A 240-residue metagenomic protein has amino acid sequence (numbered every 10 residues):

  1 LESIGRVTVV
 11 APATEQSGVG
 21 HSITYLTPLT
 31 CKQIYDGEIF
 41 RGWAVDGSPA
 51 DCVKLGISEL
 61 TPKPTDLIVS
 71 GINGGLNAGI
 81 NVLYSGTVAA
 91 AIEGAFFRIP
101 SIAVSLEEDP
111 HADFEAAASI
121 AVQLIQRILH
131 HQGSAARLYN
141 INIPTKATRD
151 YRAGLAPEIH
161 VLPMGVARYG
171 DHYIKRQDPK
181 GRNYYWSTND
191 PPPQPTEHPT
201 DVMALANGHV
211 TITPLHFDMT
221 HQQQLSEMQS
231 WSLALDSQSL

Functional and structural regions predicted by a protein language model:
E2-E59, K63-P64: A cross-family phosphate/adenosyl-ligand binding-site feature
A11-P12, S70-N73, V104-S105, I141-P144 (+1 more regions): Short beta-strand segments
E15, S48-P49, N73-L76, K146 (+1 more regions): Short glycine-rich anion-binding loops that position phosphate/pyrophosphate groups of nucleotides and phosphorylated
G56-P62, A89-P100: Alpha-helix C-terminal capping segments
L67: Short, Asp-centered acidic motifs that coordinate Mg2+ and/or phosphate in catalytic or ligand-binding sites
L76-S85: Glycine/threonine-rich flexible loop motifs
A95-A117: Glycine-rich phosphate/pyrophosphate-binding loops and their adjacent beta-strand/loop elements at enzyme active sites
A116-L240: Electrostatically charged, flexible surface regions
